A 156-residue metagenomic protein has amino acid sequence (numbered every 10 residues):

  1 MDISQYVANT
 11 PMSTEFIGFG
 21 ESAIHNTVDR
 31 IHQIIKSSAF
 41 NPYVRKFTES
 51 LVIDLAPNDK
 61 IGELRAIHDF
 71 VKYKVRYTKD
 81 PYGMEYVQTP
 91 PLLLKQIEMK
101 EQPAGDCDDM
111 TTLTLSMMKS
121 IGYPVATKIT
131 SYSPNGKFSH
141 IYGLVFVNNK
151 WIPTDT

Functional and structural regions predicted by a protein language model:
M1-F19: Structured beta-strand-rich cores of soluble
I3, N26-T27, D59, D109 (+1 more regions): Short linear motifs in intrinsically disordered/low-complexity regions
Q5, M12, D29-H32, V44 (+1 more regions): Low-complexity, compositionally biased segments
E15-Q102, S139, N149: Secondary-structure boundary elements
E63, I67, P103-M118: Active-site nucleophilic cysteine motif
D109-T156: Hydrophobic/aromatic-rich core segments of domains that either
